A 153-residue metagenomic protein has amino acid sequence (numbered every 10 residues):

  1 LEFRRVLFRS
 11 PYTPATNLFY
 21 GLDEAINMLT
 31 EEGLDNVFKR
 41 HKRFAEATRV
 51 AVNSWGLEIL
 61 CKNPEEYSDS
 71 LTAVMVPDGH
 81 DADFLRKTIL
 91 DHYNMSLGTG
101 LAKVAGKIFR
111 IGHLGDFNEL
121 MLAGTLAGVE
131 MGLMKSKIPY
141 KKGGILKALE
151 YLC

Functional and structural regions predicted by a protein language model:
E2-L7: Short, small-residue-biased leader/transition segments that mark boundaries at the very start of proteins
F8-E46: Structural signature of PLP-dependent enzymes
N17-N27, R49, R86-L90, L126-E130: Predominant activation on well-ordered alpha-helical scaffold segments within soluble catalytic domains
L29, L71-A73, R110-G115: Short glycine-rich or small-residue beta-strand-to-loop segments that form or flank ligand, phosphate, metal/Fe-S
G33-R40, G56-N63, G100-L101, K137-L146: Flexible, glycine/charged-enriched surface loops at secondary-structure junctions
E58-H92: Conserved PLP-binding catalytic core of the aspartate aminotransferase-like
I89-L97, E130-S136: A common structural junction motif
K103, K107-C153: PLP-dependent enzyme catalytic core of the Aspartate aminotransferase-like
